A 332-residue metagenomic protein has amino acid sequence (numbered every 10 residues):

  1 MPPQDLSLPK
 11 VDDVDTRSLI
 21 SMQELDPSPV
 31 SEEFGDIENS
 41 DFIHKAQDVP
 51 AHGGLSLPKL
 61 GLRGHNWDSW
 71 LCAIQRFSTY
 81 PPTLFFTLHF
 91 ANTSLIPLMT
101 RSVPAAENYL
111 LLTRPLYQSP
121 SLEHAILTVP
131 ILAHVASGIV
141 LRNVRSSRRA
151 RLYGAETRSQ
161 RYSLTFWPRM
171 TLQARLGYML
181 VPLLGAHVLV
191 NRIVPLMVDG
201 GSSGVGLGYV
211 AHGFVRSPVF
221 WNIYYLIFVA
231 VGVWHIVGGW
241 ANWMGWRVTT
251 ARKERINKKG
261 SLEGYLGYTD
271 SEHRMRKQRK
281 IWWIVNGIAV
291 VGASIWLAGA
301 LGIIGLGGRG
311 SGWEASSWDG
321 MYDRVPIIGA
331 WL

Functional and structural regions predicted by a protein language model:
M1-L332: Membrane-embedded alpha-helical bundles that constitute the cytochrome b-like, heme-associated redox core of multi-pass
